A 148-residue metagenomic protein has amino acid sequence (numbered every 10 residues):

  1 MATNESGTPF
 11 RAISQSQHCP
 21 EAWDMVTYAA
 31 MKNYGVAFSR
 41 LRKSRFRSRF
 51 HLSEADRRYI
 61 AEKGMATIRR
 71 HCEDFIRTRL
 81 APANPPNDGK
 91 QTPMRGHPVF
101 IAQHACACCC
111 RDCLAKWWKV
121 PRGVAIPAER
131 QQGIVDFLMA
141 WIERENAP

Functional and structural regions predicted by a protein language model:
A30-I76: Core of compact, soluble alpha-helical bundle domains
P86-C106: Immediate flanking context of iron-sulfur cluster ligation sites
D112-Q132: Iron-sulfur (Fe-S) cluster-binding segments and ferredoxin-like electron-carrier domains, especially [2Fe-2S]
Q132-P148: Short Fe-S-cluster ligation motifs
